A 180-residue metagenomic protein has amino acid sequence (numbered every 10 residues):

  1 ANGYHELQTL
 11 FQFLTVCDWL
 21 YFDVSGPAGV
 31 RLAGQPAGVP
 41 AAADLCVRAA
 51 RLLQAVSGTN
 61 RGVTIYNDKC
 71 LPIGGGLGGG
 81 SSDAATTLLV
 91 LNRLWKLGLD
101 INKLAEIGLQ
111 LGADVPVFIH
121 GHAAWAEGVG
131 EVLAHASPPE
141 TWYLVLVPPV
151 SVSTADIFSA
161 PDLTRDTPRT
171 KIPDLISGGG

Functional and structural regions predicted by a protein language model:
A1-G74, R93, L97-N102, V129 (+2 more regions): ATP-binding N-lobe of GHMP and related small-molecule kinases
F22, V30, H120, W125-G180: Conserved, helical-rich catalytic subdomain that frames metal- and/or nucleotide-binding sites in enzyme alpha/beta
C70-G76, G108, V117, A124-A126: Short glycine- and Lys/Arg-enriched binding-loop motifs that mark or flank ligand-binding interfaces
G75-I101, V117: DPxDG-like acidic metal-binding loop motif
D100-L111: Short, well-structured alpha-helical segments that form the helix of a local strand-helix-strand
